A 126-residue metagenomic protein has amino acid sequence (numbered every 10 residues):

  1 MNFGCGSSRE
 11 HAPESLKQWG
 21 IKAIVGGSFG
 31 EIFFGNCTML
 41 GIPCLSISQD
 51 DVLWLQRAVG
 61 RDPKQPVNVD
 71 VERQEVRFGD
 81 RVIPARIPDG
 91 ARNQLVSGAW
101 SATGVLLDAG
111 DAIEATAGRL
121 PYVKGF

Functional and structural regions predicted by a protein language model:
M1-V71: Feature captures the catalytic cores and cofactor-binding loops of soluble hydro-lyases/lyases that act on carboxylate
G41-G125: Acidic, glycine-rich flexible loop/linker segments
